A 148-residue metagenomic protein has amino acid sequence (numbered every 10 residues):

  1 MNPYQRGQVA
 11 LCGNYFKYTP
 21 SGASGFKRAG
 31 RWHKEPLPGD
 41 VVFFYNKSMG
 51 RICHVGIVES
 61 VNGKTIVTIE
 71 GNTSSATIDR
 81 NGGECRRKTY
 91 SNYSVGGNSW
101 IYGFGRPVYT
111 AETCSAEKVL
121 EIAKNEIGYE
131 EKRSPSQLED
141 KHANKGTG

Functional and structural regions predicted by a protein language model:
M1-Y4, S99-G148: N-terminal capping segments
N2-S75, E117: ...with weaker cross-activation on analogous glycine-rich loops/strands in unrelated enzymes
P3-R31, N81, C85-G97, P135-G146: Surface-exposed intrinsically disordered loops and tails
Y45, M49, V55, D79-G82 (+1 more regions): Generic detector of ordered, mature protein regions
V61-T110: Active-site signature of cysteine proteases
